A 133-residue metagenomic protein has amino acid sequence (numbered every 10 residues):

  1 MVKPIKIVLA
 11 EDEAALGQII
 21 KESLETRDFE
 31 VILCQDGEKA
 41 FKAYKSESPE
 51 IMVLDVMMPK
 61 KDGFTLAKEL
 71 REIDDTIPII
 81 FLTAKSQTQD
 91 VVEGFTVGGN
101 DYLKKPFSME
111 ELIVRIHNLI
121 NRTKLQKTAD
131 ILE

Functional and structural regions predicted by a protein language model:
I5-K6, N118-E133: Short, Lys/Arg-enriched segments at the junction into DNA-binding effector domains of transcriptional regulators
E13-I32: Two-component/phosphorelay signaling modules centered on CheY-like receiver
D36, D62-T65: Acidic catalytic/metal-coordinating carboxylates
K42, F64-D75: Short amphipathic alpha-helix used as the core "switch/output" element in two-component signaling
E47-V53: Active-site beta3 strand of CheY-like receiver
D55, T83: Active-site residues of response regulator receiver
P59, Q87, K105: The feature encodes the CheY-like receiver
